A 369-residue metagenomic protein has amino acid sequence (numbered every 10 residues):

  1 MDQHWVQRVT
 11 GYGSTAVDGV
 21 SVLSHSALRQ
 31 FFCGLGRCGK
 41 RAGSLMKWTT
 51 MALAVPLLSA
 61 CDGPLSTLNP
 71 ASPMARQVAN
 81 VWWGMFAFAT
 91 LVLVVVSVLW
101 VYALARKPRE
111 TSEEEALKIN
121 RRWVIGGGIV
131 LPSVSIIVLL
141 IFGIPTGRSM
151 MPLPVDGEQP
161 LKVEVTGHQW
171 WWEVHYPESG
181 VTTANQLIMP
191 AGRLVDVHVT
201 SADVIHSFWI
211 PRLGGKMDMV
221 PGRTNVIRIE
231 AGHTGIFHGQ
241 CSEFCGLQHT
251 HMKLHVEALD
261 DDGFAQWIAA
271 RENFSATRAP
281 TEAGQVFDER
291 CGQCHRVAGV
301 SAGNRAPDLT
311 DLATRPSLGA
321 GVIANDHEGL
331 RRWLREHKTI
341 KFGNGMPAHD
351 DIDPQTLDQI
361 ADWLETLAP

Functional and structural regions predicted by a protein language model:
D2-V6, Y12-G13, V17-A191: Extracytoplasmic entry segments of secretory-pathway proteins
A52, T277-V297, L309: Sequence/structural segment immediately N-terminal to covalent heme-attachment motifs in c-type and related
D62, S242-G246, Q293-S301, T314 (+2 more regions): Detector for the c-type heme attachment site
E158-Q159, S179-T183, D262-D288: Electrostatic cytochrome c docking/interface patches
W171-Y176, H206-S207, S317-G319: Short, solvent-exposed loop/turn elements at domain surfaces
E173, I188-M252, A258-D260: Membrane-embedded segments
E230, K253-D262, R296-R331: Gly/Gly-Pro-rich "capping" loops immediately C-terminal to redox-active cysteine motifs in periplasmic/lumenal
M252, A302-L312, W333-L367: Axial heme c-ligation environment in periplasmic c-type cytochrome domains
